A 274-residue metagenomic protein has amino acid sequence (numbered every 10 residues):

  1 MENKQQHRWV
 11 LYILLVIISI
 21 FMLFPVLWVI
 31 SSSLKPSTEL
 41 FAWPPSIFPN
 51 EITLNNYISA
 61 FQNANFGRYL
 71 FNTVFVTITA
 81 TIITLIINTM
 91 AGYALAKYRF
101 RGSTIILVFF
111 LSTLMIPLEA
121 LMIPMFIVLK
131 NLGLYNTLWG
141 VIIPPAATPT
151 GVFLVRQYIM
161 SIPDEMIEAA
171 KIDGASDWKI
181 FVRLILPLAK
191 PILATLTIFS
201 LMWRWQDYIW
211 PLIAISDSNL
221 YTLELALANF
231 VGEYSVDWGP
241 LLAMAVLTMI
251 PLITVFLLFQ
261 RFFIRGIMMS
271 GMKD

Functional and structural regions predicted by a protein language model:
E2-D274: A structural signal for multi-pass alpha-helical bundles of membrane permease subunits that mediate small-molecule
